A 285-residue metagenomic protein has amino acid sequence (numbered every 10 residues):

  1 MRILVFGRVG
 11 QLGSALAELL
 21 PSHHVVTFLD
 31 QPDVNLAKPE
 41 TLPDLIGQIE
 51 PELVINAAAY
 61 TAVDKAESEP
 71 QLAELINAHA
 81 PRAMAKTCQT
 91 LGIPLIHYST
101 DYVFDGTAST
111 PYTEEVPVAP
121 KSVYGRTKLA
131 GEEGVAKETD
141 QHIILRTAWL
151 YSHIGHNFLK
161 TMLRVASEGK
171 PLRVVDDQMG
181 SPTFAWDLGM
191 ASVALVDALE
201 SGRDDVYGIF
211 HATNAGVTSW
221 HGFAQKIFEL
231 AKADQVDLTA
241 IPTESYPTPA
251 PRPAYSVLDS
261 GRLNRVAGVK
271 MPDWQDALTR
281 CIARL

Functional and structural regions predicted by a protein language model:
R2-L19: N-terminal Rossmann NAD(P)H-binding glycine-rich loop of SDR-like oxidoreductase domains
H23-D44: Adenosine-cofactor binding site in Rossmann-like domains, unifying the SAM/SAH pocket of S-adenosylmethionine-dependent
P39-I76: NAD(P)H-binding glycine-rich loop region in Rossmannoid oxidoreductase-like domains and their noncatalytic homologs
Y60-V63, S68, T100-K121: Active-site "gating" loop of Rossmann-like NAD(P)-dependent oxidoreductase/epimerase domains
S68-I96: NAD(P)-cofactor binding segment of oxidoreductase domains
E133-G180, W186-A194: NAD(P)-dependent short-chain dehydrogenase/reductase
A198-P249: Mid/C-terminal beta-alpha module of Rossmann-like enzyme folds, strongest in SDR-family dehydrogenases/epimerases
D273-L285: Amphipathic terminal alpha-helices
